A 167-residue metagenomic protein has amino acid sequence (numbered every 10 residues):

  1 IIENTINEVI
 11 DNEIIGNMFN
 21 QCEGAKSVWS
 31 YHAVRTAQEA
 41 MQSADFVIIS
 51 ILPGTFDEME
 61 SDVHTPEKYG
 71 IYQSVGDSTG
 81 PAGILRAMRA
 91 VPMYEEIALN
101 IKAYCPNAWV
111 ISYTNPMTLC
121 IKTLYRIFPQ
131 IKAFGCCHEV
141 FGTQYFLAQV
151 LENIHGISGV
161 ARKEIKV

Functional and structural regions predicted by a protein language model:
I1-A25, A37: Glycine-rich phosphate-binding loop and adjoining beta1-alpha1-beta2 segment of Rossmann-like nucleotide-binding folds
T5, R35-T36, S112-N115, F134-F141: Active-site nucleophile and cofactor-binding loops and adjacent substrate-binding regions of central metabolic enzymes
N7, K132-V167: Substrate/ligand-engaging "lid" and interaction regions
I10, P53-F128: Rossmann-fold NAD(P)-binding glycine/threonine-rich loop
N17-A25, E39-A40, A103, K122-A133 (+1 more regions): Short, surface-exposed basic-aromatic patches at helix termini and helix-loop junctions that form
W29-M41: Short acidic low-complexity segments
A37, T118-I121, Q144: Short, well-ordered alpha-helical microsegments
A44: An anion/phosphate-binding loop that grips the pyrophosphate of nucleotide cofactors and donors
